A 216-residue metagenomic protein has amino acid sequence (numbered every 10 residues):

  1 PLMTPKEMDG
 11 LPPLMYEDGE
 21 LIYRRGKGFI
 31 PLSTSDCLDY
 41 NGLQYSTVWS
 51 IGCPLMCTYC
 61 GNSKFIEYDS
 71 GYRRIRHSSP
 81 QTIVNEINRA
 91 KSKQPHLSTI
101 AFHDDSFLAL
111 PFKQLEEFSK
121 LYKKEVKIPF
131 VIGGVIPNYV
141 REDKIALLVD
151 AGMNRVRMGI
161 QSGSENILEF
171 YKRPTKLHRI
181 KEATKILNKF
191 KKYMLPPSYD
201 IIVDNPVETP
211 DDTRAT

Functional and structural regions predicted by a protein language model:
P1, V149, D211-T216: Short, intrinsically disordered, charge-balanced linker/junction segments flanking boundaries in proteins
P1-P12: Glycine-rich beta-alpha loop elements in corrinoid/cobalamin-binding modules across cobalamin-dependent enzymes
D18-M194, V203-N205: Radical SAM [4Fe-4S] cluster-binding motif and immediate context
D200: Short acidic/histidine-rich active-site segments
E208: Catalytic palm subdomain of template-directed nucleic-acid polymerases, centered on the conserved carboxylate motif
